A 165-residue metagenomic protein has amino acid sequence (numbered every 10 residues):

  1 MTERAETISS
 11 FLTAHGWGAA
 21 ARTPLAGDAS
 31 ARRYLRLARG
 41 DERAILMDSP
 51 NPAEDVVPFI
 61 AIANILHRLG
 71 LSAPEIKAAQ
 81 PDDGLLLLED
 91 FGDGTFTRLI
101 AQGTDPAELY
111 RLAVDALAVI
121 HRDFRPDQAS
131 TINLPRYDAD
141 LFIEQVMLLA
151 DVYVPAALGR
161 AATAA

Functional and structural regions predicted by a protein language model:
M1, T23-P24, D48, P52: Short, N-terminal intrinsically disordered low-complexity segments that are rich in Pro/Gly and polar/charged residues
M1-W17: Juxta-kinase regulatory segment immediately upstream of eukaryotic protein kinase catalytic domains
T2, D28, V57: Conserved phosphate-coordination/catalytic loops
R4-I8, S30-R33, I120: Membrane-targeting and insertion segments and their boundary/processing signals
S9-T13, A21-P24, A63-I65, P74: Intrinsically disordered, low-complexity segments enriched in polar/charged residues with Gly/Pro, especially when
W17-L35: ATP-binding glycine-rich phosphate-binding loop
L35-E144, L148, V154-L158: ATP-binding pocket architecture of kinase catalytic cores
R160-A165: Central P-loop NTPase core of STAND/AAA+ ATPases
